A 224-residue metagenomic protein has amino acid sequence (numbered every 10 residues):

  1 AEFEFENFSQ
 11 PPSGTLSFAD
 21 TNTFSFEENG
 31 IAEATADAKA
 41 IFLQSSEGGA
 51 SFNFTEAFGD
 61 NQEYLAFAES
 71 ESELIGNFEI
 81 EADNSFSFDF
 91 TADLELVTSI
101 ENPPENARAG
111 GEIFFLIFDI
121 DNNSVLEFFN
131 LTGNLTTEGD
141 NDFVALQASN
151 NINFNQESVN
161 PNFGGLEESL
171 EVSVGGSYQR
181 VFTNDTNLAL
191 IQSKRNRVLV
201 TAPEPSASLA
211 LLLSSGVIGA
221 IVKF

Functional and structural regions predicted by a protein language model:
A1-E33, D37, I191-T201: N-terminal segment immediately downstream of the Sec signal-peptide cleavage site in secreted/extracellular proteins
A19, D37-A38, S72-N77, V174-G176: Short structured motifs
A32-S72: Surface-exposed, low-complexity/disordered Ser/Thr/Gly/Pro/Asn-rich loops and linkers
Y64-S169: Short helix-loop boundary/capping segments
F86-L96, S173-G176, T186-R195: Extracellular beta-strand-rich recognition modules
G164-R180: Signal that preferentially marks extracellular ectodomain short beta-strand elements of beta-sandwich modules
D185, A189-G216: Short, threonine-centered small-residue motifs that mark membrane-proximal processing/anchoring sites and TM-junction
G219-F224: C-terminal membrane-anchoring or membrane-association module
